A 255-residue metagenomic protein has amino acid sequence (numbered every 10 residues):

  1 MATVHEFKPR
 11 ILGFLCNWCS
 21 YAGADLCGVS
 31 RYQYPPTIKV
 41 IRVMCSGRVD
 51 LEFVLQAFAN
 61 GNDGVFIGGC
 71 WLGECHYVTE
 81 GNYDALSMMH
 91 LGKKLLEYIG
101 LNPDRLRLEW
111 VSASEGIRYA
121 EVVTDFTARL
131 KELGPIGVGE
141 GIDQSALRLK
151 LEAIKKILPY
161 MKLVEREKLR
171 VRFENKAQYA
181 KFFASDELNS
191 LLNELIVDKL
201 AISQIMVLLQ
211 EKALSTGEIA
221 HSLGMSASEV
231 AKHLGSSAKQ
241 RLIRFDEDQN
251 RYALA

Functional and structural regions predicted by a protein language model:
M1-H221, S228-L234: Iron-sulfur-associated redox domains of electron-transfer enzymes in respiratory and anaerobic energy metabolism
M225-S226, Q240: A short structural micro-motif
A238-Q249: A short, conserved structural fragment
N250-A255: Minor-groove-contacting beta-hairpin "wing" of winged helix-turn-helix DNA-binding domains
